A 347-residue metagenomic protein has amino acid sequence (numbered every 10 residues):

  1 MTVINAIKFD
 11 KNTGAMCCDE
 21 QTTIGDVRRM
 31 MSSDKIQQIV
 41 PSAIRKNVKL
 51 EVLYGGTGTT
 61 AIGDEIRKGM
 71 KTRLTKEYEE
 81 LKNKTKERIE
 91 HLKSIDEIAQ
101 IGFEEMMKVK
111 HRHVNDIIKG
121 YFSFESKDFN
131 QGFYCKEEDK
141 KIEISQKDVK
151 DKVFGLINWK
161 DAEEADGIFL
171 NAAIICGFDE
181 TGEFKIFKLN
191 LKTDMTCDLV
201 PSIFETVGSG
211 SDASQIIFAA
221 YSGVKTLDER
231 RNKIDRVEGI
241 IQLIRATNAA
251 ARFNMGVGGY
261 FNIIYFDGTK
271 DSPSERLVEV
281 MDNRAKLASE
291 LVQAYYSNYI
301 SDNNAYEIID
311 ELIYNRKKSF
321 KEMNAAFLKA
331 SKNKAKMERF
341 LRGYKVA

Functional and structural regions predicted by a protein language model:
M1-W159, D166, L191-I241, M255 (+1 more regions): Conserved short S/T/G-enriched processing/targeting/catalytic segments and their helical context
T2-K8, T13-C17, G167-D179, K185 (+2 more regions): Short beta-strand scaffold segments in enzyme catalytic cores
G177-C197: Acidic-glycine-rich active-site phosphate/pyrophosphate-binding loop
T247-N254: An often Trp-containing, charged/polar helix-loop segment at the C-terminal end of enzyme catalytic cores
